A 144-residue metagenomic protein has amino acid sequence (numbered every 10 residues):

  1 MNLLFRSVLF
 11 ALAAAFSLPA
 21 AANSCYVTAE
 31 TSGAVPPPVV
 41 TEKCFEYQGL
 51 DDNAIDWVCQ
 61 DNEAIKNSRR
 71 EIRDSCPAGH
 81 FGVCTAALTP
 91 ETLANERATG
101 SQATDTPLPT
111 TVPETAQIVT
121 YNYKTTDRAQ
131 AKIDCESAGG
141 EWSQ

Functional and structural regions predicted by a protein language model:
M1-V8: Bacterial N-terminal signal peptides that target proteins for export
S17-P19: N-terminal signal peptide c-region/cleavage motif recognized by signal peptidases
A21-Q144: Mitochondrial intermembrane space
